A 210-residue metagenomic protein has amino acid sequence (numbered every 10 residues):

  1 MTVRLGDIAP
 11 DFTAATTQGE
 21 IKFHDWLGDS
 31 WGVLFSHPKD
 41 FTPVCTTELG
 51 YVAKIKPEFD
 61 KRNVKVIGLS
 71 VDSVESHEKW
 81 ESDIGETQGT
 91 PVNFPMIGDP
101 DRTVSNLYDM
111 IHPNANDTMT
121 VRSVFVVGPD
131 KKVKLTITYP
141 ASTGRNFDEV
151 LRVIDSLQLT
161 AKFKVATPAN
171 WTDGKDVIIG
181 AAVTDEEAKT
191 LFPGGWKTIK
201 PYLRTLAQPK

Functional and structural regions predicted by a protein language model:
M1-K210: Chalcogenol-based redox active-site neighborhoods
